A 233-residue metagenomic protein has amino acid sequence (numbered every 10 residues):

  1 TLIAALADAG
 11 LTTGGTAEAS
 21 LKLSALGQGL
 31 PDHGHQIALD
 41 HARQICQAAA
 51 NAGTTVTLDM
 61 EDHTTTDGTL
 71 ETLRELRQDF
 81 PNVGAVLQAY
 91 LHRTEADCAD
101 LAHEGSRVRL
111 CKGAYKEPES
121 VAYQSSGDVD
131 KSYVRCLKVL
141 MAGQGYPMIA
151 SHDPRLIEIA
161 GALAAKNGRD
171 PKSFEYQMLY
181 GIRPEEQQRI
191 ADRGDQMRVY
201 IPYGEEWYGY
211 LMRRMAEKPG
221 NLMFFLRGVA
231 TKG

Functional and structural regions predicted by a protein language model:
T1-G233: Positively charged, amphipathic and often flexible ligand-engagement surfaces
